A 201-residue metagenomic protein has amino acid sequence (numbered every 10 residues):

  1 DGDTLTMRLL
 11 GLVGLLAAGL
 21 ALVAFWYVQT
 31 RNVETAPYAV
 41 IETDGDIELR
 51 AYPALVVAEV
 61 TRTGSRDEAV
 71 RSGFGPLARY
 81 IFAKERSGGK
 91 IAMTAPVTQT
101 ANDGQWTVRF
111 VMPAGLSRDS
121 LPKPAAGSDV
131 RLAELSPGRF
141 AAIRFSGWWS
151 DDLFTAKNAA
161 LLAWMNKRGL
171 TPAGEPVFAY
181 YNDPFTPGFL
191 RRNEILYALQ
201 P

Functional and structural regions predicted by a protein language model:
G2-P201: A solvent-exposed interaction/effector surface
